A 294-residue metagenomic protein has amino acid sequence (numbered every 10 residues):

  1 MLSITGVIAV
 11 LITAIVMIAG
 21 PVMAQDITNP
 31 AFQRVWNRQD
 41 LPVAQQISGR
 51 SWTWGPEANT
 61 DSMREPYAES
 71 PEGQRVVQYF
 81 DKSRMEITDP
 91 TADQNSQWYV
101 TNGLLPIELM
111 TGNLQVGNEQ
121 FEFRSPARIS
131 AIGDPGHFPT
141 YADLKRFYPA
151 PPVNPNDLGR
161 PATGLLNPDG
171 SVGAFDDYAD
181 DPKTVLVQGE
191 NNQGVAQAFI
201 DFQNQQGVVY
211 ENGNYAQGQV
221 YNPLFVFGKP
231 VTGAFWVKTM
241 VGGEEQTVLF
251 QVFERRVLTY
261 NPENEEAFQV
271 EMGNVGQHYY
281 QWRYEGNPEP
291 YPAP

Functional and structural regions predicted by a protein language model:
T5-I18: Bacterial N-terminal signal peptides
G20-A24: Sec/Tat signal peptide C-region and signal peptidase I cleavage site
Q25-P294: Extended, compositionally biased repeat/scaffold regions that form elongated interaction surfaces
